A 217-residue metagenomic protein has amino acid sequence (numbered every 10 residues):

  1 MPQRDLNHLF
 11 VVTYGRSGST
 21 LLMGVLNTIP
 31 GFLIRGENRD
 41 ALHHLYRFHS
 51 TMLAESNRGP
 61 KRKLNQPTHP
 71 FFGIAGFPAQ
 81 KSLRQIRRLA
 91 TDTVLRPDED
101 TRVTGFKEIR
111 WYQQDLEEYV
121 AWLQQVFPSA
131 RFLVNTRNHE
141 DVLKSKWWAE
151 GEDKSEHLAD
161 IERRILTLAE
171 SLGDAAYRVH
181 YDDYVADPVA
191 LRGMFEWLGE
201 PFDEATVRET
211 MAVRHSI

Functional and structural regions predicted by a protein language model:
M1-L89, E204-T206, T210-I217: PAPS-dependent sulfotransferase catalytic core
R47, T51-P60, P97-E204: PAPS-dependent sulfotransferase catalytic domain
T91-P97: Domain-wide signal for the mature, well-folded portions of proteins, strongly enriched in nucleus-encoded organellar
